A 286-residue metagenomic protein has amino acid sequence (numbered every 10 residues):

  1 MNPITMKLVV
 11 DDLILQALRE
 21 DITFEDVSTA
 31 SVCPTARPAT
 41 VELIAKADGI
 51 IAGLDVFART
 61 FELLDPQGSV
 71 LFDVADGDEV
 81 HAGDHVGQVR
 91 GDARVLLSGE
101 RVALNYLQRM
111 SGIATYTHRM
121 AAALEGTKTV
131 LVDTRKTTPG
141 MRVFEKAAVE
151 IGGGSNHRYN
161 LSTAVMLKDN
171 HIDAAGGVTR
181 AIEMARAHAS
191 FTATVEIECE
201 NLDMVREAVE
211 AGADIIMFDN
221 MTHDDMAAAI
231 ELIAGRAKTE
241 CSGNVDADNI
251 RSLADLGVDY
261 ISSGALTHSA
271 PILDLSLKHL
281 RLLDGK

Functional and structural regions predicted by a protein language model:
M1-I4, D284-K286: Basic/polar N-terminal segments that are highly enriched at the extreme N-terminus, encompassing both cleavable
N2-A211, I215, A227-L232, K238-C241 (+2 more regions): Acidic/glycine-rich phosphate/pyrophosphate-binding loops and surrounding catalytic core that coordinate Mg2+
D219, A237-C241, R281-K286: Short, structured secondary-structure boundary patches
N220, G243, G264-A265: Short secondary-structure boundary segments
A265-K286: Short, charged, intrinsically disordered terminal tails
